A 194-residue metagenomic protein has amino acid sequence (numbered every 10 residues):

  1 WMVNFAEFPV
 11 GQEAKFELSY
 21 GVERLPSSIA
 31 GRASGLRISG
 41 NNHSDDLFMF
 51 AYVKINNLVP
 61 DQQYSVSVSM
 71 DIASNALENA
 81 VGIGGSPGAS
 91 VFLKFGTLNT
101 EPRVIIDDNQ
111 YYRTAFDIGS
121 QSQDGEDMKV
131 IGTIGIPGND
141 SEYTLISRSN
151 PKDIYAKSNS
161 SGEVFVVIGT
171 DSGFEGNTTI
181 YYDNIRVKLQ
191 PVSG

Functional and structural regions predicted by a protein language model:
W1-I29, G176, I180-D183, K188: Low-complexity, Gly/Ser/Thr/Pro- and Asn/Asp-enriched, turn/coil-prone segments that serve as flexible N-terminal
L18-F50: Surface-exposed, low-complexity/disordered Ser/Thr/Gly/Pro/Asn-rich loops and linkers
H43-V59, S147-D153, Y182: Short beta-strands within extracellular/lumenal beta-sheet-rich domains
D46, N57-S67, S161: Extended extracellular/luminal ectodomain segments enriched in beta-structured repeat modules
Q62-N79, I168-T170: A short beta-strand element within beta-rich, extracytoplasmic domains of secreted/secretory-pathway proteins
I83-V104: Short edge-strand/loop segments of extracellular domains
G132-D140, S147-K152, V167-N177: Short beta-strand-plus-loop segments that form exposed binding edges in beta-rich domains
E142-L145, N159, S172-L189: Extracellular carbohydrate recognition
